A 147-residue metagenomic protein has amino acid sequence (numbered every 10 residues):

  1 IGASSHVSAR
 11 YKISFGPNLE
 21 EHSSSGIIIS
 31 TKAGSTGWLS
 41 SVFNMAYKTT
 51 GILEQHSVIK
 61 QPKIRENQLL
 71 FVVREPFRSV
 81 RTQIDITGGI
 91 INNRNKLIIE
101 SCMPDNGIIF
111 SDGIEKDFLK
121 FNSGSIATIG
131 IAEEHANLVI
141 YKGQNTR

Functional and structural regions predicted by a protein language model:
I1-G26, T36-R147: Catalytic phosphate-donor-binding core of small-molecule kinases
K32-A33: Glycine-/small-residue-rich beta->alpha transition segments that form the dinucleotide
